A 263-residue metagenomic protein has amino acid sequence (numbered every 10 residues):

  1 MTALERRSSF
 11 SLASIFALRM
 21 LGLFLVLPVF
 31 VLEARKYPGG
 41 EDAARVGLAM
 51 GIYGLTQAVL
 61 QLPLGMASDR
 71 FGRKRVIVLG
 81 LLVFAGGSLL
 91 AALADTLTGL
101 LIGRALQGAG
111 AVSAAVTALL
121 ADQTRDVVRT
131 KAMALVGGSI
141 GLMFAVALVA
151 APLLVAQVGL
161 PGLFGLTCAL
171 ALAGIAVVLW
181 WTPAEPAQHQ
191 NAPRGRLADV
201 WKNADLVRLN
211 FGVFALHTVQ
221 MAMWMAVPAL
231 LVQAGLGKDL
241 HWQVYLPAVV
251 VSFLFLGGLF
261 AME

Functional and structural regions predicted by a protein language model:
M1-E5, P183-A215: Juxtamembrane intracellular "pre-TM" segments in multi-pass secondary transporters
A17, G87, T98-A111: Hydrophobic core of transmembrane alpha-helices in multi-pass small-molecule transporters, especially MFS/SLC-type
P28-A43, M225-L240: Short amphipathic helix-loop junctions that connect adjacent transmembrane helices in Major Facilitator Superfamily/SLC
G54-L62, F144-A145, V249-G257: Residue-level signature of mid-helix packing/kink "hotspots" within the transmembrane helices of 12-pass Major
V59-D95: Conserved MFS/SLC helix-loop-helix module at the cytosolic interface between two early adjacent transmembrane helices
G103-I140: Cytoplasmic helix-loop-helix junction between adjacent transmembrane helices in 12-TM secondary transporters
A169-A187: C-terminal membrane-cytosol helix-exit motif in multi-pass small-molecule transporters
